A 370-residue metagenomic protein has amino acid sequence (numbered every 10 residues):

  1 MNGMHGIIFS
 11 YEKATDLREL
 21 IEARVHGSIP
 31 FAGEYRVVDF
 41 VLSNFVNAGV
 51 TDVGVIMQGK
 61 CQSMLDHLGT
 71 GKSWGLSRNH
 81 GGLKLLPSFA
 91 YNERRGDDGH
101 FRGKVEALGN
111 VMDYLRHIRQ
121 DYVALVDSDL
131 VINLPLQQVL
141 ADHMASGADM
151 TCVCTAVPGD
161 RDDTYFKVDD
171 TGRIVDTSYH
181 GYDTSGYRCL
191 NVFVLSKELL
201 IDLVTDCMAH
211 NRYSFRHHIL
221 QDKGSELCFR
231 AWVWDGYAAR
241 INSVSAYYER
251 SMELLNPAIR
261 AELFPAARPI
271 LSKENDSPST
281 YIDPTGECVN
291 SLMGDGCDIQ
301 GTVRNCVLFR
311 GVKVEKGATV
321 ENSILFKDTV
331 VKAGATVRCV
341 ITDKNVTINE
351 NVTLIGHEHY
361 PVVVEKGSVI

Functional and structural regions predicted by a protein language model:
M1-M252, V364: Unchanged
M1-S10, E198, D206-I370: Left-handed beta-helix
